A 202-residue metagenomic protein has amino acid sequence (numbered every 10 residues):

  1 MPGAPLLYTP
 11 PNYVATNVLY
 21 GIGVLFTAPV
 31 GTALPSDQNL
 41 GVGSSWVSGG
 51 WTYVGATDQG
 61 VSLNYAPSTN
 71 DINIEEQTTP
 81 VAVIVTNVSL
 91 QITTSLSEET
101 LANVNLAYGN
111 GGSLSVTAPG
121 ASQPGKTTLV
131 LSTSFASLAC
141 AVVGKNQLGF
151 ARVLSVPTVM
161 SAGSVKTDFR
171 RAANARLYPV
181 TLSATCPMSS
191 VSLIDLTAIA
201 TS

Functional and structural regions predicted by a protein language model:
M1-V54: Polar/acidic, low-complexity leader/linker segments enriched in S/T/G and N/D
S44-V88: A glycine-rich, hydrophobic loop/mini-helix early in the fold
T52, G60-N64, S89-T93, S113-S115 (+4 more regions): Ser/Thr- (and often Asn-) enriched beta-sheet segments in non-cytosolic proteins
P67, L96-T100, G144-L148, M160-A162 (+1 more regions): Beta-strand elements of well-folded, non-transmembrane domains
V81-V85, L129-T133, K166-R176: Exposed beta-sheet edge/beta-hairpin loop segments within beta-rich domains
A82-A102, A173-S189: Oligomerization/assembly interface segments of phage tail-like spikes and tubes
L101-P157: Short helix-loop boundary/capping segments
F150-S202: Mixed-charge, glycine-accented linear interaction segment located at domain edges/termini
